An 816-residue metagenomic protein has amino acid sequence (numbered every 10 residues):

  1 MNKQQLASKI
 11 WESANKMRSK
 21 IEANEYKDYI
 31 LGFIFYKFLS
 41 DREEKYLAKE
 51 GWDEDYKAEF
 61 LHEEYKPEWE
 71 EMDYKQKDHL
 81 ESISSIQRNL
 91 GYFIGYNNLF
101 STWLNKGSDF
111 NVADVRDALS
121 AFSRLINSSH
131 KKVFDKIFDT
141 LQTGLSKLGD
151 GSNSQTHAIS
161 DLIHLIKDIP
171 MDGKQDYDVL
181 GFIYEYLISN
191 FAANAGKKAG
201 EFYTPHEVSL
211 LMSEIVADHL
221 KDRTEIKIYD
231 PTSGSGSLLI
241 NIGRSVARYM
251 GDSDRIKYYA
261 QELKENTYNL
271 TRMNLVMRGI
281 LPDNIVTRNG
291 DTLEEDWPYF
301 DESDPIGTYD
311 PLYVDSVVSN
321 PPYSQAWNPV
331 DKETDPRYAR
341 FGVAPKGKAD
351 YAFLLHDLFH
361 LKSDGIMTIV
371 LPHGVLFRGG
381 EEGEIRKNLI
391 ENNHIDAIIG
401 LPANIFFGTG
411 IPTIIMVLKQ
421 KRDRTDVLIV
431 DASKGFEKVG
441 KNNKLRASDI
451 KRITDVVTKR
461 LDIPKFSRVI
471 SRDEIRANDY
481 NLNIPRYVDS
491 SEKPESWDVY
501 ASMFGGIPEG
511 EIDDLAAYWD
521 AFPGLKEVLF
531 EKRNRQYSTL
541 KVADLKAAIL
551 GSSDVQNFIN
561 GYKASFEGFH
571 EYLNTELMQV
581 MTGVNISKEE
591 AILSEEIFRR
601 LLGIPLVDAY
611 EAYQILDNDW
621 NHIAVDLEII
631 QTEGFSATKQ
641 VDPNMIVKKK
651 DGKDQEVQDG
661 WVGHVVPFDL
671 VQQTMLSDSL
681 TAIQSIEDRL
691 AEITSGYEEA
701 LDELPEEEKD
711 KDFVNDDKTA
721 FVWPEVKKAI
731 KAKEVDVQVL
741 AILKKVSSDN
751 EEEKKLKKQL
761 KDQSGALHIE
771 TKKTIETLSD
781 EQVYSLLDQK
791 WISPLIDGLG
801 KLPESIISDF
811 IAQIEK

Functional and structural regions predicted by a protein language model:
M1-V216, D283-V286, G400-A403, V427 (+4 more regions): Non-catalytic, mostly N-terminal accessory regions of nucleic-acid modification and defense proteins
K16, E22-F38, P345-L418: Conserved Class I SAM-dependent methyltransferase catalytic core
K16, L165, I169, Y186 (+12 more regions): Conserved, well-folded catalytic cores of nucleic-acid-processing and energy-transducing macromolecular machines
D41, M277, Y323, S363 (+11 more regions): Short, well-ordered loop/turn and helix-capping segments at boundaries between secondary-structure elements and domains
K198-S319, S324-N328, D335-F341, P345 (+4 more regions): Conserved S-adenosyl-L-methionine
L275, K332-D335, G383-R386, T413-I415 (+2 more regions): Short secondary-structure boundary/capping segments
Y313-V314, K348-D350, D364-I366, N392-D396 (+5 more regions): Active-site lining segments that contact anionic ligands and/or coordinate catalytic metals
I415-D455: Conserved P-loop NTPase
